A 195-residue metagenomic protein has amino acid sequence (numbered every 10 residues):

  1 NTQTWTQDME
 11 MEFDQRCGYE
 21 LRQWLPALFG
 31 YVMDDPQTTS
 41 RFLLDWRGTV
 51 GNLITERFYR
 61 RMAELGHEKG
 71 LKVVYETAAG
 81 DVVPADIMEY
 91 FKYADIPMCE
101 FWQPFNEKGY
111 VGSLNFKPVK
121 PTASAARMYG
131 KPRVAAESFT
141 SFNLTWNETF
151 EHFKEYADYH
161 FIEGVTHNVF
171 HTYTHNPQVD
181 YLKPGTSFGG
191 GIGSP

Functional and structural regions predicted by a protein language model:
T2-P195: Carbohydrate-binding surfaces of carbohydrate-active enzymes
